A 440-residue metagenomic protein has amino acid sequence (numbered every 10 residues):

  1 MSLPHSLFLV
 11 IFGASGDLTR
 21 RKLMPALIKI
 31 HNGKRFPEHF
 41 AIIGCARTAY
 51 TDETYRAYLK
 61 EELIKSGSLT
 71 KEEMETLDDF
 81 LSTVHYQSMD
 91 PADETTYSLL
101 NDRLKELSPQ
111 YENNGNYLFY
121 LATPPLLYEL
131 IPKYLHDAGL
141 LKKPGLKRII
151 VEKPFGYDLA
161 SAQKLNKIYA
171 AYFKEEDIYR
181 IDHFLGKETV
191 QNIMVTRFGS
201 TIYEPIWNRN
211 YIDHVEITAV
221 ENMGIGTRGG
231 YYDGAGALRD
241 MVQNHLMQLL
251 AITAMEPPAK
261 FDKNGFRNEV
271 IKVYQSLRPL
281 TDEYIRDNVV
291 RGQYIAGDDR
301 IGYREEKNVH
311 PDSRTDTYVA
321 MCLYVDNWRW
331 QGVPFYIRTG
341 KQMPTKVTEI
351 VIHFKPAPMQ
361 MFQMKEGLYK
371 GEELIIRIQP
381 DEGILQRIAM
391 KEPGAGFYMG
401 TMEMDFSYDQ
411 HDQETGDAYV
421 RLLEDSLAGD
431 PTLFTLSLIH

Functional and structural regions predicted by a protein language model:
M1-V151, F155-L438: Secretory/organelle targeting and membrane-embedding segments
